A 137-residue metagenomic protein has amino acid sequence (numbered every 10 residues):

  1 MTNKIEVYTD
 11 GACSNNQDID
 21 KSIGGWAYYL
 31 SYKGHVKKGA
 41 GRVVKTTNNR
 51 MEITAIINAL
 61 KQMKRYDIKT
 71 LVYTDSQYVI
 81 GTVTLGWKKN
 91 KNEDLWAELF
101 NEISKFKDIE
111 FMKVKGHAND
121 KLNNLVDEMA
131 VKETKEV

Functional and structural regions predicted by a protein language model:
M1-R50, K61-Q62, I68, E128 (+1 more regions): RNase H-like nuclease fold core
V7-I19, I57-L125, M129, T134: RNase H catalytic domain
K45-N49, I53, K89-N92: Flexible, glycine- and charge-enriched loops at secondary-structure boundaries
